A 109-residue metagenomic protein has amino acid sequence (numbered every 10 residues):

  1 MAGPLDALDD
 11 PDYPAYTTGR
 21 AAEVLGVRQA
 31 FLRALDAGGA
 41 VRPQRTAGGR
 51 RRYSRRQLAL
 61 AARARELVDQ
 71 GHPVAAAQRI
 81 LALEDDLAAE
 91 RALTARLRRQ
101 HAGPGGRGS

Functional and structural regions predicted by a protein language model:
A2-P14, E23, A37, R42-P43 (+2 more regions): Arg/Lys-rich, alpha-helical DNA-contact motif
T17-T18, T46: Ser/Thr-centric signal marking residues that sit in or immediately flank functional binding/regulatory motifs
T18-G19, R33: Residues within the helices of the helix-turn-helix
R28-F31: Short coil turns linking two alpha-helices in DNA-binding domains
